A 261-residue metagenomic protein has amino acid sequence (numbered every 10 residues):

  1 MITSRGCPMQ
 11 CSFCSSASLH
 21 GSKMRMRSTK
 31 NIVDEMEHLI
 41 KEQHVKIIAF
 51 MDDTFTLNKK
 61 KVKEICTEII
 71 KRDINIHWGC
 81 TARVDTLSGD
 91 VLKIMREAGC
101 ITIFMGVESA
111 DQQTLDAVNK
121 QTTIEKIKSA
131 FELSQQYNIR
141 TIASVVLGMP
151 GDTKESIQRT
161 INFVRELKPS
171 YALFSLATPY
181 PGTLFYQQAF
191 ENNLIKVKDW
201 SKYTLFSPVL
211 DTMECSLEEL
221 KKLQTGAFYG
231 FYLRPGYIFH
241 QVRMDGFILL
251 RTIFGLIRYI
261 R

Functional and structural regions predicted by a protein language model:
M1-I142, M149, N162: Radical SAM [4Fe-4S] cluster-binding motif and immediate context
R5, T178-P179: AMP-binding (ANL) adenylation modules
N31-H38, S129, R159, F163 (+1 more regions): A non-catalytic, amphipathic alpha-helix used as a structural packing/dimerization or gating element in enzyme scaffolds
V62, I157, L184-Q187: Histidine/acidic-residue-rich catalytic or RNA/ligand-binding cores of hydrolases and nuclease-related proteins
L147-T153, P169: Ligand/cofactor pocket segment of small-molecule handling proteins
N162-Y171: Basic phosphate/pyrophosphate-binding loop/patch that engages nucleotide-derived ligands
Y180, L184-Q187, E191-R261: Radical SAM enzyme core and accessory elements
